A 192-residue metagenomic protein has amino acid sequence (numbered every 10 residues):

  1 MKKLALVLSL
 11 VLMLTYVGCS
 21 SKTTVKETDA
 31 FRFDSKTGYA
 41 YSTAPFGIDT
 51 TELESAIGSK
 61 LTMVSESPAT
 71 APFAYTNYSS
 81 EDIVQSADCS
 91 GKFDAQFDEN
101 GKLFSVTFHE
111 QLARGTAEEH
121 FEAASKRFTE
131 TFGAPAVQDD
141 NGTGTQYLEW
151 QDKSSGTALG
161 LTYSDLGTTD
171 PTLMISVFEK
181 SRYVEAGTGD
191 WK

Functional and structural regions predicted by a protein language model:
M1-G18: Sec-dependent bacterial lipoprotein signal peptides
V17, F108, T162-S164: Surface loops and adjacent helix of pleckstrin homology
C19-A134, G142-T143, F178-K192: Short helix/turn-capping signatures at newly exposed starts of structured segments
Q85-D88, G167-P171: Short, solvent-exposed loop/turn segments that connect beta-strands within catalytic domains and beta-strand-rich
Q96-S105, K153-G156, L166-D170: Short, solvent-exposed coil/turn segments at beta-strand boundaries
T131-F132, A136-L166: Short aromatic loop motif centered on NTY/YTY
P171-E179: C-terminal amphipathic alpha-helix
